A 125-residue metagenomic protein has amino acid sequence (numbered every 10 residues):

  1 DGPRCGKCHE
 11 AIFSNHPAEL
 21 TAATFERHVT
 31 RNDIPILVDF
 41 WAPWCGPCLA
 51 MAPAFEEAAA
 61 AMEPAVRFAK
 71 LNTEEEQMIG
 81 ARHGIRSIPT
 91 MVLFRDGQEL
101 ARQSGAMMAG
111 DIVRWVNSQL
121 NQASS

Functional and structural regions predicted by a protein language model:
D1-G2, A42: Residues immediately within or flanking Cys/His clusters that coordinate Zn2+ in small zinc-binding modules
C5-C8, C48: Short cysteine-rich clusters marking metal-coordination/redox-active sites
C8-P17: Short Cys/His-rich micro-motifs in 6-15 aa windows
A18-I36: A short beta-strand-turn-helix
D33, F40-W44, S87: Short pre-active-site segment immediately N-terminal to redox-active cysteine/selenocysteine motifs in thiol-based
P47-E63: Typically the conserved alpha-helix immediately C-terminal to a functionally engaged Cys/Sec in thioredoxin-like
L71-R82: Structural microenvironment flanking redox-active thiols in thiol-disulfide oxidoreductases
S87, V92-S125: Non-catalytic, surface beta->alpha helical segment in thiol-disulfide oxidoreductase systems
